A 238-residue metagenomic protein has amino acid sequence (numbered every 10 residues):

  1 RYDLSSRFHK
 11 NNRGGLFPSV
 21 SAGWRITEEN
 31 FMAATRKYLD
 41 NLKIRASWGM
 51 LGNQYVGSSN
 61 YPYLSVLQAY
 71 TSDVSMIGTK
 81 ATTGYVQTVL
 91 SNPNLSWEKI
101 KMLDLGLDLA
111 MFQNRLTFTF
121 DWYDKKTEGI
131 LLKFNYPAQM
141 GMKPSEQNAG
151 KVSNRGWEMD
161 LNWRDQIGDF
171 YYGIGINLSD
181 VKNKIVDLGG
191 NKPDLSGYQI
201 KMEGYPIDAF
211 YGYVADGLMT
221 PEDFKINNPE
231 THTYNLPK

Functional and structural regions predicted by a protein language model:
R1-V214: Extracellular/periplasmic, surface-exposed regions of secreted and cell-surface proteins
P206-A209, V214, M219-I226, E230: Active-site-adjacent helix-turn-beta-strand microarchitecture at beta-sheet edges that either contains or buttresses
E230-K238: Short, intrinsically disordered, charge-balanced linker/junction segments flanking boundaries in proteins
